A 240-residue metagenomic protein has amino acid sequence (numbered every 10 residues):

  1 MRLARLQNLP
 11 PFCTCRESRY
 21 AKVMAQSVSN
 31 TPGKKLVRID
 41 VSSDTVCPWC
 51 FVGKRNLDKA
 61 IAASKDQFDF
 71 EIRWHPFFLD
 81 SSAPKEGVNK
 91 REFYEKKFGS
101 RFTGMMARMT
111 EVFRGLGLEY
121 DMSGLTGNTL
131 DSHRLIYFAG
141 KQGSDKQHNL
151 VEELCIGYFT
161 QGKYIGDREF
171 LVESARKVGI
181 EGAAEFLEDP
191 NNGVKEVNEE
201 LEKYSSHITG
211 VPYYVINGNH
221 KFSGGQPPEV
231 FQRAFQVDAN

Functional and structural regions predicted by a protein language model:
M1-Q7: N-terminal chloroplast transit peptides
C13-T14, Y20, I39-S43, K54-D66 (+1 more regions): C-terminal cap of thioredoxin/glutaredoxin-like
V23-V37, E200-K203: A short beta-strand-turn-helix
K34-P48, G53-K54, I72: Short active-site neighborhood of thiol/selenol oxidoreductases, capturing the structured segment around
V46-W49, F98-F102, G193, P227: Residue-level preference for long, well-ordered alpha-helices that form the structural scaffold of enzyme catalytic
R55-Y158: Structural alpha/beta surface segment adjacent to cysteine/selenocysteine redox centers across thiol/disulfide enzymes
